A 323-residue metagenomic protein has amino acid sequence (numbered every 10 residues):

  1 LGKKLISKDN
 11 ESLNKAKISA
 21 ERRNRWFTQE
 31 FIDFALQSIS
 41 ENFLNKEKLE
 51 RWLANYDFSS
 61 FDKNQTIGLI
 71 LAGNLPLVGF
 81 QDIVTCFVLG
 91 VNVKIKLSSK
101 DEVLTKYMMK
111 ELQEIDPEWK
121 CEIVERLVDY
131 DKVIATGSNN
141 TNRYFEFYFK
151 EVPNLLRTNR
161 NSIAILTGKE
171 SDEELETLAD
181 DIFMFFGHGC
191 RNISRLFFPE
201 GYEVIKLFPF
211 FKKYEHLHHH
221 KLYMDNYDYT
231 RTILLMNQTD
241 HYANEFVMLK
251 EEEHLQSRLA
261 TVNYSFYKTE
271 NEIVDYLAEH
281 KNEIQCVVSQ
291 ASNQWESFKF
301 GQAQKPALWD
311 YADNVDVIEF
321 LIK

Functional and structural regions predicted by a protein language model:
L1-G68, S265-E272, I284-S292: N-terminal Rossmann-like NAD(P)+-binding subdomain of aldehyde/semialdehyde dehydrogenases
E50, L75, N140-N142, V204: Glycine-rich nucleotide phosphate-binding loop and flanking beta-alpha elements of Rossmann-like dinucleotide-binding
R51-E114: Conserved small-residue-rich beta-alpha loop and adjacent elements that most often cradle the phosphate/pyrophosphate
N55-N74, E118, V124-D129, N139 (+1 more regions): Donor nucleotide-activated moiety binding/catalytic core segment of transferases that use nucleotide-activated donors
T66, I115-Y202, Y311-I322: Conserved NAD(P)+-binding/catalytic subdomain of aldehyde/semialdehyde dehydrogenases
S98-D101, T158-S162, Q302-A307: Short, acidic/turn-prone active-site loops that include or flank metal/cofactor- and phosphate-binding residues
T105-M108, F145, L207: Hydrophobic packing residues within well-ordered alpha-helices of enzyme cores
G187-I193, F197-K323: NAD(P)-dependent aldehyde/semialdehyde dehydrogenase
